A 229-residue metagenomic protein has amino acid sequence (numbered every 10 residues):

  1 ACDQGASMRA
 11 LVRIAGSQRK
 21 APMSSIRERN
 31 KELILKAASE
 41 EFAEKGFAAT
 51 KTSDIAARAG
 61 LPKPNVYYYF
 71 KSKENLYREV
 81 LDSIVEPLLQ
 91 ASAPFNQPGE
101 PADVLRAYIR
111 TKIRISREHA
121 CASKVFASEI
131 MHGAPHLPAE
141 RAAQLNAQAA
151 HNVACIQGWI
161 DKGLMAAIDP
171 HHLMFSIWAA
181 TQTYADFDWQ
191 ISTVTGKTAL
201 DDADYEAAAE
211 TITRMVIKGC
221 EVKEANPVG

Functional and structural regions predicted by a protein language model:
A1-A21, R114, E118, N146-A166 (+1 more regions): C-terminal peripheral helix-coil segments that are non-catalytic and often amphipathic
N30, K73, V80, I84 (+6 more regions): Hydrophobic/aromatic residues within well-ordered alpha-helical segments
L33, E41-N75, E79: Helix-turn-helix
I34-F42, K112, V216: Short hydrophobic clusters on alpha-helical segments that form packing/core surfaces in small helical domains
E44-A48, P98, H119, K162: Short coil/turn segments at alpha/beta junctions that flank glycine-rich nucleotide-binding fingerprints
V80-A107, A143, A149-G158: Amphipathic alpha-helical linker/stalk segments
A93-A122, P170-I177, E206, A225: Hydrophobic alpha-helical connector segments
R117-A139, F187-T195: Amphipathic alpha-helical segments used for helix-helix packing
